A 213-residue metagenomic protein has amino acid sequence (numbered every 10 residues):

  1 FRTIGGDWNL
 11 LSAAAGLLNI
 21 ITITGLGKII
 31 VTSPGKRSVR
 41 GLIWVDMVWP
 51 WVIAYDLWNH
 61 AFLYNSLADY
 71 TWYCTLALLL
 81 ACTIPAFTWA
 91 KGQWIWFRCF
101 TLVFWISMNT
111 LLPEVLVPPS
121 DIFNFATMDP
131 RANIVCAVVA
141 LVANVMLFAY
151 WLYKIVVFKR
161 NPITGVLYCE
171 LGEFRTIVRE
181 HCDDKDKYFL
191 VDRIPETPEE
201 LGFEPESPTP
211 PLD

Functional and structural regions predicted by a protein language model:
F1-Q93: Generic multipass alpha-helical transmembrane bundles of integral membrane proteins
G27-I29, L167, E204: Compositionally biased, intrinsically disordered low-complexity regions
C74-G202, P211: C-terminal transmembrane-bundle signature of multipass membrane proteins, characterized by strong activation on
S207-D213: C-terminal amphipathic "assembly/sorting" segment characterized by alternating charged and hydrophobic residues
